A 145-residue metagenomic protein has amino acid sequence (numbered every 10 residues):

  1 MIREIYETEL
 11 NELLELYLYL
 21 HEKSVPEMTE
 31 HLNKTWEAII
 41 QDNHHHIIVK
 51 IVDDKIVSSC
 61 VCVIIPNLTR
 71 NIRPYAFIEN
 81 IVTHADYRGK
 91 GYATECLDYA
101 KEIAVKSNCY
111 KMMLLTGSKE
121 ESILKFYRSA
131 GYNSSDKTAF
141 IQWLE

Functional and structural regions predicted by a protein language model:
M1-L13, P26: A short beta-loop-alpha structural element at the N-terminal edge of CoA-dependent acyl/N-acetyltransferase catalytic
L14-E37: Conserved GNAT-fold acetyl-CoA-binding loop/helix
E37-V49, F77: A short helix-loop-beta-strand connector motif used in the catalytic cores of GNAT acetyltransferases and, in some
V49, K55-I64, F77, V82: Conserved beta-strand in the GNAT
N71, H84-E95, S107, K119-L124: Conserved glycine-rich acetyl-CoA-binding loop
N80-T83, G89-E102, S129: Conserved acetyl-CoA-binding loop-helix of GNAT-fold acetyltransferases
L97, A104-T116: Conserved GNAT acetyl-CoA-binding A-motif
M113-I123, I141, E145: Conserved beta-strand-loop-alpha-helix junction that forms the acyl-donor binding cleft
